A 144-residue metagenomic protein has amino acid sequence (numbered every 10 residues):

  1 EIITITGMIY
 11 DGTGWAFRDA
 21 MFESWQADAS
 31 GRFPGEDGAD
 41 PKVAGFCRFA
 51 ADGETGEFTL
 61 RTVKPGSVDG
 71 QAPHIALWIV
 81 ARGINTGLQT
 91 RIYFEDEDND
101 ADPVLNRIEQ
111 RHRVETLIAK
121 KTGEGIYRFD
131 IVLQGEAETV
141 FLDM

Functional and structural regions predicted by a protein language model:
E1-T116, T122-M144: Beta-strand-dominated extracellular/periplasmic modules and repeats in secreted or surface-exposed proteins
